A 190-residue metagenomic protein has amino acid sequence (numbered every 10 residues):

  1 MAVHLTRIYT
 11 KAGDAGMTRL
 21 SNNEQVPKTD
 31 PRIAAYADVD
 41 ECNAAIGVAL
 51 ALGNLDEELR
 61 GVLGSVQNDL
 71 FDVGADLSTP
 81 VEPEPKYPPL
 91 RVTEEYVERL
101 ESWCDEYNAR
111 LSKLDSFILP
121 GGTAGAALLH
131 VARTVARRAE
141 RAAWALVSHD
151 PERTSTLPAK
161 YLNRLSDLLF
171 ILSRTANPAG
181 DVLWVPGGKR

Functional and structural regions predicted by a protein language model:
M1-R190: Phosphate/pyrophosphate-binding loop motifs in nucleotide- or prenyl diphosphate-using proteins
